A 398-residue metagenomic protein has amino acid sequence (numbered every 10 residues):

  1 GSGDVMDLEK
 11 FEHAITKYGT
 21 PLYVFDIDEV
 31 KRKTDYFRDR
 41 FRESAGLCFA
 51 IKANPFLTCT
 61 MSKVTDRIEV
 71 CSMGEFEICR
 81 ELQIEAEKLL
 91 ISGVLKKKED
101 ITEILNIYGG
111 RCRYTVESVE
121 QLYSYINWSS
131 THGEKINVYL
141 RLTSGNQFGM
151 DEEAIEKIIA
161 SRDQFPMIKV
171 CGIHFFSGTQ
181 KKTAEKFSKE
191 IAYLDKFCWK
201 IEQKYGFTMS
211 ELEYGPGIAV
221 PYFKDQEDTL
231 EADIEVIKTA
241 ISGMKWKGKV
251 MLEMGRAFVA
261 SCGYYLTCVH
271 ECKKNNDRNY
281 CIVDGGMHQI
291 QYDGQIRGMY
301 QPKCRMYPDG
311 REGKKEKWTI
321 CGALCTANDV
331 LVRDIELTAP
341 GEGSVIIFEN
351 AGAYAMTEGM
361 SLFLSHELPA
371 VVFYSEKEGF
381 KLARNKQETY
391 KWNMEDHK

Functional and structural regions predicted by a protein language model:
G1-K97, E336-E349, A353-A355, S361: N-terminal capping/small domains of soluble enzymes
E12-H13, S210-D225, M251-G263, Q289-I290: Flexible glycine/acidic-rich beta-alpha junction loops that bind and position SAM and/or redox cofactors in anaerobic
V24, G178, Y222-D225: Glycine-rich, proline-tolerant flexible connector loops at the mouths of alpha/beta enzymes
F25-R32, F56, E120, E153 (+10 more regions): Conserved active-site and cofactor/substrate-binding residues in soluble primary-metabolism enzymes
R42-E211, I218, V236, A240: Active-site-proximal beta-alpha core segment in soluble small-molecule metabolic enzymes
T183-K189, P221-D233, A260-E271, R333-E336: Short glycine/threonine-rich loop-to-helix capping motif typified by GTGT followed within a few residues by an Asp-Pro
F207-S210, A232-K245, V332-I347: Acidic/histidine-enriched ion/cofactor-binding microenvironments in catalytic or ligand-binding pockets
K249-K398: Charged (often Lys/Glu-rich) extended helix/loop segments that serve as interaction or gating elements
